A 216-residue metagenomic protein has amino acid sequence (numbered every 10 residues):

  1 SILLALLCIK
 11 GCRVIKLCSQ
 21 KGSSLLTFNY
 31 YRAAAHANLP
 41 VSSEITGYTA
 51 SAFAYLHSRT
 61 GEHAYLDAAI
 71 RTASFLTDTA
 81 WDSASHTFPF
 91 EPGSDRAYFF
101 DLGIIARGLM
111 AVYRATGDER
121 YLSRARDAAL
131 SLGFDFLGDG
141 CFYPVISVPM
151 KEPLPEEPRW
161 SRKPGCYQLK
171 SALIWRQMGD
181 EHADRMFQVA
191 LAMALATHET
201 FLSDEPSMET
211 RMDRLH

Functional and structural regions predicted by a protein language model:
S1-H216: Glycan-recognition and catalytic cores of secretory/periplasmic carbohydrate-active enzymes
